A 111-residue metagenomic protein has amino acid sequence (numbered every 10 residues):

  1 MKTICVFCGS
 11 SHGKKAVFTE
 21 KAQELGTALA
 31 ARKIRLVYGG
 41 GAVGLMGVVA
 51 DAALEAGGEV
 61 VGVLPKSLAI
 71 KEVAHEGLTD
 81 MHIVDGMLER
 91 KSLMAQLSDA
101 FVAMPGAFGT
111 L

Functional and structural regions predicted by a protein language model:
M1-L97: A cross-family phosphate/adenosyl-ligand binding-site feature
R90-L111: Active-site/ligand-binding-proximal alpha/beta "capping" segment
